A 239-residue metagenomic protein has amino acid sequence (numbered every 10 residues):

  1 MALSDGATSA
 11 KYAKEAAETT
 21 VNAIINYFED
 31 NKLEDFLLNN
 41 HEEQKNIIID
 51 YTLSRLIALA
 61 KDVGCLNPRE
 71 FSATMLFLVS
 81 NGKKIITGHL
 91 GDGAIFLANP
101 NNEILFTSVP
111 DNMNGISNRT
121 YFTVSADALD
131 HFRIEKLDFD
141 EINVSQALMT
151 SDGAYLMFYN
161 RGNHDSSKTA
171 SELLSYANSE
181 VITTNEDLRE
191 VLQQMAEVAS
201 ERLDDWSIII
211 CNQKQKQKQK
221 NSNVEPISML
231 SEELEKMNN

Functional and structural regions predicted by a protein language model:
M1, I85, I95, E103-I104: Hydrophobic residues embedded in beta-strands of well-ordered beta-sheets
M1-L38: Primarily the active-site beta-strand->alpha-helix module of PP2C/PPM metal-dependent phosphatases, and frequently
L3, L90, T150: Generic enzyme active-site microenvironment
G6-E15, A94-F96, G153-R161: Short acidic, Gly/Ser-rich segments with clustered Asp/Glu that frequently serve as metal-coordination loops in enzyme
K32-I47, S179-N185: Short, charged, surface-exposed loops that flank catalytic or proteolytic processing sites
L37-L97, F132-E141, S200-L203: Catalytic core of PPM/PP2C metal-dependent serine/threonine phosphatase domains
P68-G82, I86, P110-Y159: Acidic loop->beta-strand submotif enriched in PP2C/PPM serine/threonine phosphatases
D127-N239: C-terminal catalytic subdomain
